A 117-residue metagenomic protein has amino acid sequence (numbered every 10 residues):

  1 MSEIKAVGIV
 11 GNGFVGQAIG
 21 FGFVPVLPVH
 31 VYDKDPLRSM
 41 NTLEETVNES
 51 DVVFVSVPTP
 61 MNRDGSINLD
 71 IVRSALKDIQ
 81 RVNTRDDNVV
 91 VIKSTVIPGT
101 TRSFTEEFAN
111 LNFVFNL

Functional and structural regions predicted by a protein language model:
M1-N48: NAD(P)+-binding Rossmann beta1-loop-alpha1 motif at the extreme N-terminus of oxidoreductases
V52, M61-L117: Rossmann-like NAD(P)(H) cofactor-binding subdomain of soluble oxidoreductases
V57-P58: Conserved NAD(P)H cofactor-binding loop of Rossmann-fold oxidoreductase domains
